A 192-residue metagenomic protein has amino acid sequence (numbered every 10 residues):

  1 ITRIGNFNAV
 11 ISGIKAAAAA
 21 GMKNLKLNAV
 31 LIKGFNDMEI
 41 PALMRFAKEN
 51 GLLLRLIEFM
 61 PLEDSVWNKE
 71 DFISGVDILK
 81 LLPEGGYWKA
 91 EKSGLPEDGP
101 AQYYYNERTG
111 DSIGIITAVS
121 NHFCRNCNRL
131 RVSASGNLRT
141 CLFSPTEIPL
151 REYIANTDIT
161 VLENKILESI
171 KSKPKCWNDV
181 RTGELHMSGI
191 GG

Functional and structural regions predicted by a protein language model:
I1-R55: Radical SAM/AdoMet-radical enzyme domain recognition
R45-E49, F59-L62, V66-G192: Auxiliary Fe-S-binding modules of radical SAM enzymes
